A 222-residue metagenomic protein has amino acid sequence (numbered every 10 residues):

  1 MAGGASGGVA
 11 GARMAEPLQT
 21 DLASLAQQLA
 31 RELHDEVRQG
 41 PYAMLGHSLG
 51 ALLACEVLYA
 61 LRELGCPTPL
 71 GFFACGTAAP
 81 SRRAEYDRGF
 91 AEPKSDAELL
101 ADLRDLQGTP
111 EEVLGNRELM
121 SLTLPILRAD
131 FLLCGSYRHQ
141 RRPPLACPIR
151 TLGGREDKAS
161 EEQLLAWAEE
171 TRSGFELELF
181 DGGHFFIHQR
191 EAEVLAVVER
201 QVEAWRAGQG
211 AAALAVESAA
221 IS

Functional and structural regions predicted by a protein language model:
M1-S222: Non-catalytic, mobile gating and regulatory segments of ester bond hydrolases
